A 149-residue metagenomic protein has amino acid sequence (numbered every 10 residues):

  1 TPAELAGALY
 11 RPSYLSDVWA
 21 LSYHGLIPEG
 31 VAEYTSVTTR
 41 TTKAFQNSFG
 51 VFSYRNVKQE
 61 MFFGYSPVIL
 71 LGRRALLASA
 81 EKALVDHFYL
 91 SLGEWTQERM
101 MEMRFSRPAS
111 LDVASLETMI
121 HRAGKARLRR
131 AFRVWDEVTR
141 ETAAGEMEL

Functional and structural regions predicted by a protein language model:
P2-M61: Short gly/ser-rich loop at a beta-strand->alpha-helix junction or flexible surface loop bordering the NTP-binding
Y65-L149: Hydrophobic alpha-helical interaction segments
